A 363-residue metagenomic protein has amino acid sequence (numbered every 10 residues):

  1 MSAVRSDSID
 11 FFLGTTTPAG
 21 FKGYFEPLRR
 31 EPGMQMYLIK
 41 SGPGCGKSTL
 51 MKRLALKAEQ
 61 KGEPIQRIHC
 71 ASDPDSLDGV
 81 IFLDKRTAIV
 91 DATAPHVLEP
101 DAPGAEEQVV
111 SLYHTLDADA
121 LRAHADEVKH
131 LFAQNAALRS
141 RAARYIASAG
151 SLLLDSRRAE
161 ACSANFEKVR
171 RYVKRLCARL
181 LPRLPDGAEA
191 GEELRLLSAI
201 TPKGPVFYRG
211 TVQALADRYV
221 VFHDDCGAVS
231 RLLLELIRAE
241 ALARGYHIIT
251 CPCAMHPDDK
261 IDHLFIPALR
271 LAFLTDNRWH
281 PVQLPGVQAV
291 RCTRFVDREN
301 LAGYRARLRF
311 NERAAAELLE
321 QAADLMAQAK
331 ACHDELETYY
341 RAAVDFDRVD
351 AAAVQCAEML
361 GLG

Functional and structural regions predicted by a protein language model:
M1-L28, E167-V212: N-terminal pre-Walker A segment at the start of P-loop NTPase domains
S2-F21, L56-A120, D126-E127, A241-E320: Conserved nucleotide-sensing/catalytic segment adjacent to the nucleotide-binding pocket in NTP-handling enzymes
D7, Q35, P185-A190, R218 (+1 more regions): N-terminal low-complexity, Ser/Thr/acidic repeat segments characteristic of secreted and surface-exposed proteins
L28-R29, G79: Short secondary-structure boundary/capping segments within folded domains
M36-A55, G204-A241: Glycine-rich phosphate-binding P-loop
I39-K40, L50-M51, A58, Q66-H69 (+4 more regions): A cross-family "folded-core" feature that marks the main globular domain of proteins
E127-R179, F310, A314-M359: An accessory alpha-helical subdomain
